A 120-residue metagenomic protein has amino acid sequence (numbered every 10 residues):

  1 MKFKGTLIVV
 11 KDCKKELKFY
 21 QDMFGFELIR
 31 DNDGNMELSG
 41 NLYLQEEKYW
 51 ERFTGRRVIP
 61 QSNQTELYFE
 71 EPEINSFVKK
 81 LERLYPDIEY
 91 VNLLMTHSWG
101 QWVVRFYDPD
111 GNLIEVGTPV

Functional and structural regions predicted by a protein language model:
M1-K15, T65-L67: N-terminal beta-strand motif that seeds the catalytic metal site of vicinal oxygen chelate
D12-F26: Amphipathic alpha-helical segments
L17, M36, I88-V91: A generic "structured core" feature
F19, N75-L81: Short amphipathic alpha-helices within nucleic acid-binding modules
D22-I29, Y85-I88: Conserved acetyl-CoA-binding loop of GNAT-fold acetyltransferases
E27-Q61, L113-T118: Conserved short beta-strand elements that form part of the metal-binding/catalytic scaffold of enzyme active sites
M36, T65, G100-V104: Short beta-strand micro-motifs in enzyme catalytic cores
K79-V120: Vicinal oxygen chelate
